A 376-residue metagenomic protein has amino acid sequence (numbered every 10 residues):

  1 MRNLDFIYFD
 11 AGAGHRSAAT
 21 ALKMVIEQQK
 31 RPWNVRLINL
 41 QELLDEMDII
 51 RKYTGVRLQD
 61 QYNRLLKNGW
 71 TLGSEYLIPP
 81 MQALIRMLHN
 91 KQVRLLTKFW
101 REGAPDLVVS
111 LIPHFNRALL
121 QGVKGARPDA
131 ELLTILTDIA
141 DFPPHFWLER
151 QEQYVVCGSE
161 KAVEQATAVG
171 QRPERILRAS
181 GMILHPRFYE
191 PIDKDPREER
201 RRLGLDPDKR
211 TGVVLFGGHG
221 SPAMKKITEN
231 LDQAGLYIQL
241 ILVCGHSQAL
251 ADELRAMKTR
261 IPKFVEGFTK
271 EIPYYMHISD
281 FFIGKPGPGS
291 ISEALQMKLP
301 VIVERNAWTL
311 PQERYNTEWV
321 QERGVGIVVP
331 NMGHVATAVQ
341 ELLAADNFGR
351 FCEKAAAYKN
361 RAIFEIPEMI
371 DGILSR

Functional and structural regions predicted by a protein language model:
A21, V25-R101: Conserved N-terminal ligand/cofactor-binding loop architecture of enzyme catalytic domains
N68-G170, R175: Active-site and donor-binding regions of nucleotide-sugar-utilizing enzymes
Q153-T211, F216, H246: A nucleotide-sugar donor-handling region in carbohydrate enzymes
K194-R201, L205-I278: Donor-nucleotide binding loops and adjacent catalytic segments primarily of GT-B fold Leloir glycosyltransferases
P262, H277-S290: Acidic donor-binding loop of glycosyltransferase active sites
Q321-N347: C-terminal "capping" alpha-helix adjacent to the active site of nucleotide-linked donor transferases in cell-envelope
N347-R361: A short, well-ordered alpha-helix in the C-terminal region of glycosyltransferases
N360-R376: C-terminal alpha-helical cap of glycosyltransferases
